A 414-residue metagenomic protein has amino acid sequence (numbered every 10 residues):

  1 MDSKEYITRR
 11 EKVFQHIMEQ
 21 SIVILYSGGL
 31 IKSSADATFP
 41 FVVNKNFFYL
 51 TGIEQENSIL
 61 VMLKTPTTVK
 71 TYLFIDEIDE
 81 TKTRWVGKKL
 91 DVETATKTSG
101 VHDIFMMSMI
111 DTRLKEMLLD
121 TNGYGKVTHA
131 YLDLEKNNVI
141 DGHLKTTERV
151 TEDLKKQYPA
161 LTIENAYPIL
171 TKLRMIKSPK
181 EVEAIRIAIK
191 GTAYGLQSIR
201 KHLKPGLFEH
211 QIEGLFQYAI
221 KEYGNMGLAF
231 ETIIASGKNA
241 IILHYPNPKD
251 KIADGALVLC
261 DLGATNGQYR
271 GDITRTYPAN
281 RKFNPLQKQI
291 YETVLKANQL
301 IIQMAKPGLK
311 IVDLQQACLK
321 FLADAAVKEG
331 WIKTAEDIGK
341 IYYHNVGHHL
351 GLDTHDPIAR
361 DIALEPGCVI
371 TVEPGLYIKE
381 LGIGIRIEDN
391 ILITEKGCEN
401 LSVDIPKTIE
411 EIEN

Functional and structural regions predicted by a protein language model:
M1-N414: Active-site neighborhoods and metal-handling regions in enzymes and metal-associated proteins
